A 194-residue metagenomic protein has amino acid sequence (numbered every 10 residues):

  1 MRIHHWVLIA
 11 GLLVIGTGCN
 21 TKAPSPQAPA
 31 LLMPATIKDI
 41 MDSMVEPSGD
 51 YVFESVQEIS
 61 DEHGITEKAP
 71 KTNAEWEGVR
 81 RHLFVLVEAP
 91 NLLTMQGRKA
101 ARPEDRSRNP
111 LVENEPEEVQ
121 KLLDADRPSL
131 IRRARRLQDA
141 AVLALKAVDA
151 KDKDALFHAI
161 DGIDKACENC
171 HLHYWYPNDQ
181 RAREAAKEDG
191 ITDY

Functional and structural regions predicted by a protein language model:
M1-L8: Bacterial N-terminal signal peptides that target proteins for export
I15-G18: C-terminal motif of bacterial Sec signal peptides marking the signal peptidase cleavage site
N20-R80, F84-V87, N91-Y194: Sequence context surrounding c-type heme c attachment/ligation sites in exported
